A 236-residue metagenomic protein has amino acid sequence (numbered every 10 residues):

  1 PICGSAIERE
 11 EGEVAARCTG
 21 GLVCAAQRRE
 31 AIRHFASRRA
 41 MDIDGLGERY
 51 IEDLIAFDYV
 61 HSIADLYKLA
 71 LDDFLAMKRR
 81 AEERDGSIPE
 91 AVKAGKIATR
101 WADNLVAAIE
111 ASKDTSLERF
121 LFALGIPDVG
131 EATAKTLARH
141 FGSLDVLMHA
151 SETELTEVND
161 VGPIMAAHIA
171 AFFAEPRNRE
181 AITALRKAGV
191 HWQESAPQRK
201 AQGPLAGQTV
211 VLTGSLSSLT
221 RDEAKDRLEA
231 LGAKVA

Functional and structural regions predicted by a protein language model:
P1-D44: Cys/His-rich short segments
E11, D65-L66, A132, A196: Short loop/turn and capping residues at structural boundaries
E11-A15, R29-R33, E48-R49, M148-H149 (+1 more regions): Short acidic (Asp/Glu) and glycine-rich catalytic loops that position anionic groups and cofactors
A25-Q27, S62, S218-L219: Flexible loop/turn segments at secondary-structure boundaries
A26, D44-E48, F57-V60, K68 (+4 more regions): Conserved structured core elements
F35, M77-A236: DNA strand-break repair and replication-stress modules
D44, E48-D85, V92-K93, T153-E157: Compact, charge-rich alpha-helical regulatory domains located at protein termini
